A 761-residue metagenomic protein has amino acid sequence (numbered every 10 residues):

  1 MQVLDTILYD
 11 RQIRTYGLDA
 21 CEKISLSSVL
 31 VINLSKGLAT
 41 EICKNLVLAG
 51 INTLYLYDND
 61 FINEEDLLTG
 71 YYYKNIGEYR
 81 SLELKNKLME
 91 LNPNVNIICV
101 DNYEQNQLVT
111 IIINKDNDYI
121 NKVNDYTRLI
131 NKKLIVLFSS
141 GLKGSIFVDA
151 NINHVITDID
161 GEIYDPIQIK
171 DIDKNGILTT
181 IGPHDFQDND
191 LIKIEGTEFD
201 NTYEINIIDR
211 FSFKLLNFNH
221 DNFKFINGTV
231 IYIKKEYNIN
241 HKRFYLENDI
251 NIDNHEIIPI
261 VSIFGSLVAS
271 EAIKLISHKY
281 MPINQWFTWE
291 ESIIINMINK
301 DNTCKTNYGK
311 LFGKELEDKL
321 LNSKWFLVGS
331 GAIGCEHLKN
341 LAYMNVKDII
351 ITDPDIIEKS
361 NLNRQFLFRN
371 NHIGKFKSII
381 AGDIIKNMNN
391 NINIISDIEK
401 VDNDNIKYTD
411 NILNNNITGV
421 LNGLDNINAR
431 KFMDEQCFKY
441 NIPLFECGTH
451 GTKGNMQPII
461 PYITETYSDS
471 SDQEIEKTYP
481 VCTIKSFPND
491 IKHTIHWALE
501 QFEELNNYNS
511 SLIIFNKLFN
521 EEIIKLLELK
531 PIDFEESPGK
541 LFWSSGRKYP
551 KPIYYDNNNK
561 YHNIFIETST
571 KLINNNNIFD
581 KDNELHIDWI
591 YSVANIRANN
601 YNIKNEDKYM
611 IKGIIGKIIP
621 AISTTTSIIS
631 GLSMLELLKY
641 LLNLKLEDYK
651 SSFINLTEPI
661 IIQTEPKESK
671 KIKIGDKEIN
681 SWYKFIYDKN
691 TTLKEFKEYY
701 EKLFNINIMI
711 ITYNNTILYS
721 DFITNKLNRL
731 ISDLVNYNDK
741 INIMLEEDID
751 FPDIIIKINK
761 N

Functional and structural regions predicted by a protein language model:
M1-N761: Adenine nucleotide-associated cytosolic modules
